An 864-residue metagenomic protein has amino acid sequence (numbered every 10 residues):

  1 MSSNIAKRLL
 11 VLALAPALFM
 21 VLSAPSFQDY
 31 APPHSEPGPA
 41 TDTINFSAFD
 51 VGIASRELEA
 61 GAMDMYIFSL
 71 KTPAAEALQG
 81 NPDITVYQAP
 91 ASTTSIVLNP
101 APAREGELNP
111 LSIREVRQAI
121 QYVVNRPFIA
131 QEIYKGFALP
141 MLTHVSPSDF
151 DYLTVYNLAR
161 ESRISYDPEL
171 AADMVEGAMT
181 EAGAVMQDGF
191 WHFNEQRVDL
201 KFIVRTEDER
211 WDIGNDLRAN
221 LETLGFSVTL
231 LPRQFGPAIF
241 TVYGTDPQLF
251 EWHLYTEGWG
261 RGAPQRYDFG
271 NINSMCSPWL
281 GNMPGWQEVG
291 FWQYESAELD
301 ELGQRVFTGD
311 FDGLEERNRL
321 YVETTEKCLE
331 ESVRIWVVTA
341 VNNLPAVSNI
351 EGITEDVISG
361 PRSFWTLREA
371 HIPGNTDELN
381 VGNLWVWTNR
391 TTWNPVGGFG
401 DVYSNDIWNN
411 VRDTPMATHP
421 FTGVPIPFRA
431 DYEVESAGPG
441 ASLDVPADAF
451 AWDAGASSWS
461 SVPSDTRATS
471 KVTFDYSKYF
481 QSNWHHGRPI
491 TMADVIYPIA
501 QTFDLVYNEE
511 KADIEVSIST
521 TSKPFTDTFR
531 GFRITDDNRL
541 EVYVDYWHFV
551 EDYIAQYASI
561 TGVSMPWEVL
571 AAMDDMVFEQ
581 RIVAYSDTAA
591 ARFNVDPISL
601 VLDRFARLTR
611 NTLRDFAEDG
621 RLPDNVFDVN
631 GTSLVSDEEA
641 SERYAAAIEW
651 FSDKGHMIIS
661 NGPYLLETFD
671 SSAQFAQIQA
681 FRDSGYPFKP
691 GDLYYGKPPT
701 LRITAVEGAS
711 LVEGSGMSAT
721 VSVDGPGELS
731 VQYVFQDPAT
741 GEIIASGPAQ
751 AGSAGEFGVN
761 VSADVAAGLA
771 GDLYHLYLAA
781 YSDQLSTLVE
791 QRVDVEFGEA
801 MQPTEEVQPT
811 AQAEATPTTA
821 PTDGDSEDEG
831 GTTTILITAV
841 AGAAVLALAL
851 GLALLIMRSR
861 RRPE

Functional and structural regions predicted by a protein language model:
F27-D42, G80, P110, F190-N194 (+11 more regions): Surface-exposed, Gly/Pro/Thr- and Asp/Glu-enriched linker/hinge segments that connect structured elements
P32-E76, S227, K689-E713, S718-T720: Ligand-site clamp/hinge motif
P37-G38, I67-M174, H192-N194, V198 (+4 more regions): Local pocket/hinge segments that shape ligand/substrate recognition
S47, S55-A62, E107-A119, L443-K511: Aromatic- and charge-enriched surface segment that lines or borders ligand/interaction sites
L58-A75, G80-N81, T223-N282, G487: Periplasmic binding protein-like
S112-A219, T223, E323, L367-H371 (+8 more regions): Append "and occasionally in soluble cytosolic enzymes with long acidic Gly/Pro-rich linkers
Q118, A130-I133, T229-I239, D268-V347 (+5 more regions): Extracytoplasmic/peripheral linker and loop segments enriched in polar/acidic and small residues with frequent Thr/Pro
C276, M283, L344-N389, F399-Y403 (+6 more regions): Long beta-strand-rich cores associated with HINT superfamily self-processing modules
